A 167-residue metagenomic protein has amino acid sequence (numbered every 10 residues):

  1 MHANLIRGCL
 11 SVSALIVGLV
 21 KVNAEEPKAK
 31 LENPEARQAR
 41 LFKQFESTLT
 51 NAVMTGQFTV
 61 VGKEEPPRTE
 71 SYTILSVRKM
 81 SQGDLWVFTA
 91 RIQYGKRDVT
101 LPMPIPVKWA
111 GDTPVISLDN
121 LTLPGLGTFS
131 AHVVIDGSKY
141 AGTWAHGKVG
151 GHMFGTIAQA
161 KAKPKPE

Functional and structural regions predicted by a protein language model:
M1-H2, V17-G18, G151-M153: Short intrinsically disordered, low-complexity coil segments enriched in acidic
M1-L10: Bacterial N-terminal signal peptides that target proteins for export
A3, K28, K165-E167: Generic low-complexity segments that are intrinsically disordered, proline-rich and/or Lys/Arg-biased
R7, Q44-F45: A general structural signal for short secondary-structure junctions and capping/turn motifs
C9-G18: Bacterial N-terminal signal peptides
V22-E26: Boundary at the C-terminal end of the N-terminal hydrophobic targeting segment
E32-R37: Short linear interaction motifs
A39-F42, T48, A52-E167: Central antiparallel beta-sheet cores of small beta-barrel/beta-sandwich binding domains
